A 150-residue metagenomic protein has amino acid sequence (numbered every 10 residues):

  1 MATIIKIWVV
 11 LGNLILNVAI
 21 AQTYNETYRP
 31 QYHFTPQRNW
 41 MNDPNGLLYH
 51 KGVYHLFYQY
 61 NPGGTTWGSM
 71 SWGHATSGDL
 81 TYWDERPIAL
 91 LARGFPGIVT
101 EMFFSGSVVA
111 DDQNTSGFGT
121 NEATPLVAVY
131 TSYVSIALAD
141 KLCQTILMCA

Functional and structural regions predicted by a protein language model:
A2-A150: Carbohydrate-active catalytic/glycan-binding domains of CAZyme proteins, especially the secreted or lumenal ectodomains
